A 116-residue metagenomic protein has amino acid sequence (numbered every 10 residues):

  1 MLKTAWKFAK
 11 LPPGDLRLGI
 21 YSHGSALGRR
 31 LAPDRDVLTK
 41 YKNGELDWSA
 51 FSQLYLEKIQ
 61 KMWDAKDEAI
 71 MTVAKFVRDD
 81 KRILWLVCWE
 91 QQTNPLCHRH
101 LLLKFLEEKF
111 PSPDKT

Functional and structural regions predicted by a protein language model:
M1-T116: Residues lining hydrophobic/aromatic ligand-binding pockets adjacent to catalytic sites
